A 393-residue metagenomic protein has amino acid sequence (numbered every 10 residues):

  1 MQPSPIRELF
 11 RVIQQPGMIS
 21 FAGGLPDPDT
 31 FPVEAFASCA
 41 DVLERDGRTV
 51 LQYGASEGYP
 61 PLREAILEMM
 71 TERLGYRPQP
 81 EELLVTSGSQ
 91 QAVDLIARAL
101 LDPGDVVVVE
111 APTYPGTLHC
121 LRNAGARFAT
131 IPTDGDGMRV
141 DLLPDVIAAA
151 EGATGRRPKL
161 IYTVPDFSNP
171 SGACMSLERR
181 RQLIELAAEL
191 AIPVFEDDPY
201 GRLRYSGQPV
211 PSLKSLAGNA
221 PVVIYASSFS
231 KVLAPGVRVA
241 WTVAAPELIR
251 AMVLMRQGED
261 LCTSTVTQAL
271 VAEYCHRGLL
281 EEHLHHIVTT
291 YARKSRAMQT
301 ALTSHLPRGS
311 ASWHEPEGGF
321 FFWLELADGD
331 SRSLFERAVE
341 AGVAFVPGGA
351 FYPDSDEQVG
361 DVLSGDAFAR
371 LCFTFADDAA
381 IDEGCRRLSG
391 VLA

Functional and structural regions predicted by a protein language model:
M1-G88, L95, H276-R277, E282 (+3 more regions): N-terminal small-domain helix-loop-helix segment of the aminotransferase-like
R45-L190, F195, G201-N219, Y291: Conserved core of the PLP fold type I
R202, P209, K214-A251, V266: Active-site PLP attachment segment
V243, W323-E325, C372-T374: Short hydrophobic/aromatic beta-strand micro-patches that form the beta-sheet surface supporting nucleotide- or nucleic
M252-Q257, R277-Q299: Structural signature of PLP-dependent enzymes
A272, V288-Q299, A311-E325: Conserved glycine-rich beta-strand-loop-beta hairpin in the small C-terminal domain of fold type I
E340, D356-A393: PLP-dependent enzyme catalytic core of the Aspartate aminotransferase-like
